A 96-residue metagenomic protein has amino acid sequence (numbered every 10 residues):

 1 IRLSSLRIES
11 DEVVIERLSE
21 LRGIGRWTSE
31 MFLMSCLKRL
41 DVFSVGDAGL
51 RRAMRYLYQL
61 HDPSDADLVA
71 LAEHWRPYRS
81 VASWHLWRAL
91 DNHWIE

Functional and structural regions predicted by a protein language model:
I1-E96: Catalytic cores of DNA base-excision repair glycosylases
